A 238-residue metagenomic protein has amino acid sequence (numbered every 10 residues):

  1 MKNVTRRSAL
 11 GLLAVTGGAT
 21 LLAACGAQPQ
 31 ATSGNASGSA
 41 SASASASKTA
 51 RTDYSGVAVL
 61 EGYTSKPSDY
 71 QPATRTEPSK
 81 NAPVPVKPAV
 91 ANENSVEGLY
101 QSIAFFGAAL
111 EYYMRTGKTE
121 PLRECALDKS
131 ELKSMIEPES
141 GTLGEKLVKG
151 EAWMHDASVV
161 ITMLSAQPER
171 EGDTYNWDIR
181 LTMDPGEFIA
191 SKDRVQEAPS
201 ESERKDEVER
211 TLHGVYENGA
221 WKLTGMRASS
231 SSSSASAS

Functional and structural regions predicted by a protein language model:
M1-V4: Actinobacteria-biased recognition of intrinsically disordered, low-complexity terminal regions
R6-L10: N-terminal export leaders
G26-G98: Juxtamembrane and targeting peptides
P29, S33-D53, A58-V59, S165-S238: Exposed beta-sheet edge and beta->alpha loop/turn motif
T74-E151: Core segments of small alpha/beta cavity-forming domains
K146-Q167: A short, amphipathic edge element
